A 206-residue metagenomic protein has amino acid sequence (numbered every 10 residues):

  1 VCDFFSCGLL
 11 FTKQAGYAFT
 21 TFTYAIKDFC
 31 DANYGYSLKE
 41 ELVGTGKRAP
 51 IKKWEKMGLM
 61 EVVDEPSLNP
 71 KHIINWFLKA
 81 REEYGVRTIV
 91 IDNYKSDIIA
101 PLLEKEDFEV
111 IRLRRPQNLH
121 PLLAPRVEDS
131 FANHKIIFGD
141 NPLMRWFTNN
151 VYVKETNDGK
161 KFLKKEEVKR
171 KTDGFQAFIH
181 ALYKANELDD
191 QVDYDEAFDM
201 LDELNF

Functional and structural regions predicted by a protein language model:
V1-R115, P121, P125, P142-F206: RNase H-like, metal-dependent nuclease domains and their acidic two-metal-ion catalytic environment used
S130-W146: A polyampholytic, Gly/Pro-enriched intrinsically disordered region
